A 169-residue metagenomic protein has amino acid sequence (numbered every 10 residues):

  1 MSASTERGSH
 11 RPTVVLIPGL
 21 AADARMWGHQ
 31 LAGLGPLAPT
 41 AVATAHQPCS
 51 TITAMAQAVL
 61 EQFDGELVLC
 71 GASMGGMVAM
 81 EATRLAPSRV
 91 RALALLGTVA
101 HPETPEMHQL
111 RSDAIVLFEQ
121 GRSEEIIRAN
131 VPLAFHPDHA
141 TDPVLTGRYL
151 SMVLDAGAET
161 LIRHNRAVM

Functional and structural regions predicted by a protein language model:
M1-P12, D64: Short beta-strand-to-loop junctions in surface cap/lid or active-site-entrance loops
S2, L20-C70, E81-A86: Active-site loop/oxyanion-hole signature of alpha/beta-hydrolase fold enzymes
R11-G19: Short beta-strand element of the alpha/beta-hydrolase
I52, M80, R84-L85, R89-R128: Flexible "cap/lid" loop of the alpha/beta hydrolase fold
G75-G76: Catalytic nucleophile loop
E103-E106, G121-M169: Conserved alpha/beta-hydrolase catalytic His-Asp/Glu region
